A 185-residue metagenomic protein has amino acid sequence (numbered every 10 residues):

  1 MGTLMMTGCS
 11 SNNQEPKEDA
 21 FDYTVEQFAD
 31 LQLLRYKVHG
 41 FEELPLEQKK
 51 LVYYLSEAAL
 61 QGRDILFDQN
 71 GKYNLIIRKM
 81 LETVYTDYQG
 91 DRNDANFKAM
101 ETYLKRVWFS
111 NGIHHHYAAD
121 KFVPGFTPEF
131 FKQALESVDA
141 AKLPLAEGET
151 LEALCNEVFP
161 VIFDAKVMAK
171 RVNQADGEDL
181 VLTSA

Functional and structural regions predicted by a protein language model:
L4-G8: C-terminal motif of bacterial Sec signal peptides marking the signal peptidase cleavage site
S10-N12: Bacterial signal peptide processing site
Q14-P16: Hydrophobic membrane-targeting and insertion signals
E18-A185: N-terminal helix-rich structural modules
